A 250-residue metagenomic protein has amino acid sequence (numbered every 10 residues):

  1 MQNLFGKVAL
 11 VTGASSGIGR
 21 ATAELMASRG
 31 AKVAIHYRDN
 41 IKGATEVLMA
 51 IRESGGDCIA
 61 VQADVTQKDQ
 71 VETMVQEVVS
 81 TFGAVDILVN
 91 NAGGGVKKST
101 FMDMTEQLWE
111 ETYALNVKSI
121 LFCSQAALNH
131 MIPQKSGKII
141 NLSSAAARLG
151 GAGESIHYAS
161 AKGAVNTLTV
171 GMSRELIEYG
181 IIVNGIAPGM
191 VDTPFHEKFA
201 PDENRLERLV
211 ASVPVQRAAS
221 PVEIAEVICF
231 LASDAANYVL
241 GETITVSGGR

Functional and structural regions predicted by a protein language model:
V8, S15-S16: Conserved glycine-rich cofactor-binding loop
E72, G95-E110, P133, G153-H157 (+1 more regions): Conserved mid-core segment of classical short-chain dehydrogenase/reductases
M102-F122, S136, I140, V165 (+1 more regions): Catalytic Tyr-X3-Lys loop
L121, S136, R217-V246: C-terminal substrate-recognition "lid" of short-chain dehydrogenase/reductases
S124, A161: Active-site helix of classical SDR
N129, R174-E175, N237: Alpha-helical segment proximal to the catalytic Tyr-Lys
S144: Residue(s) in the substrate-gating loop at a strand-loop-helix junction that position the organic substrate next
I177, I182, V239-G241: Short, small/polar-rich loop/turn modules that mediate ligand/substrate recognition or access, typified
